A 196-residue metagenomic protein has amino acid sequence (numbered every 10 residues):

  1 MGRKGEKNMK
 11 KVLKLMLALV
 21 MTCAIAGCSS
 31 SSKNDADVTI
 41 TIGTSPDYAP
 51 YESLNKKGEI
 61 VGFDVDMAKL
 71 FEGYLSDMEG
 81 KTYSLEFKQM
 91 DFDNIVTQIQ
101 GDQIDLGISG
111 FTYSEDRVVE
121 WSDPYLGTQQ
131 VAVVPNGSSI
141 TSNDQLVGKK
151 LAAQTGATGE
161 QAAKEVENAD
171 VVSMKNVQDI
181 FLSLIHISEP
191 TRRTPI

Functional and structural regions predicted by a protein language model:
M1-N8: Short, Lys/Arg-enriched N-terminal segments with co-localized hydrophobic residues within the first ~10-30 amino acids
K10-A18: Sec-dependent signal peptide recognition, specifically the positively charged N-region followed immediately by
C23-G27: C-terminal motif of bacterial Sec signal peptides marking the signal peptidase cleavage site
C28-A36: Bacterial lipoprotein signal-peptidase II cleavage site
A36-G110: Extracytoplasmic small-molecule ligand-binding "clamshell" domains of the periplasmic binding protein/Venus flytrap
A49, I60-Y74, T128-F181: Bilobed "Venus flytrap"/periplasmic-binding protein-like clamshell domains and structurally analogous long
S84-Q145: Acidic, polar ligand-binding/catalytic clefts
I185-I196: Single conserved hydrophobic/aromatic residue that forms the stacking wall/gate of nucleotide- or nucleobase-binding
